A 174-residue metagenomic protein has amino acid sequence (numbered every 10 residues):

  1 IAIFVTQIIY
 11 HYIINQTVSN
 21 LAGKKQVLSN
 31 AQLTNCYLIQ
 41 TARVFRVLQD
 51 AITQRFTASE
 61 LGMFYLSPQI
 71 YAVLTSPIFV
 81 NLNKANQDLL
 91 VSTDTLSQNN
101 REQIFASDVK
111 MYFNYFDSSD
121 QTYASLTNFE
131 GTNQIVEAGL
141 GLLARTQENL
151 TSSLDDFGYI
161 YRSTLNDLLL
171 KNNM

Functional and structural regions predicted by a protein language model:
I1-Q16: Extreme N-terminal signal-anchor transmembrane helix of membrane signaling/transducer proteins, especially in bacteria
A22-S76, V80, S118-T151, Y159-R162 (+1 more regions): N-terminal extracytoplasmic segments of bacterial inner-membrane proteins
T75-N128, T132: Long, charged all-alpha helical bundle/coiled-coil segments in cytosolic proteins
